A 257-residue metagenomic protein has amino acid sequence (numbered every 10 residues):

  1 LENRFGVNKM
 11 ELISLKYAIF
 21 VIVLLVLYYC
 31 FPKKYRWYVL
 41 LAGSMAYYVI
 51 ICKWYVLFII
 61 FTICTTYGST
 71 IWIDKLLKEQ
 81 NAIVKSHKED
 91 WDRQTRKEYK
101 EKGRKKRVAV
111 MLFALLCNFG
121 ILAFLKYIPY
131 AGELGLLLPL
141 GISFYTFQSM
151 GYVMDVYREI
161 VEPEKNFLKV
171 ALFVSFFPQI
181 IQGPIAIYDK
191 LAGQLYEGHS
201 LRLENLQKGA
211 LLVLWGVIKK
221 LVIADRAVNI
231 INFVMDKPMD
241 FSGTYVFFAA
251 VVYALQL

Functional and structural regions predicted by a protein language model:
R4-L257: Membrane-embedded transmembrane alpha-helical bundles that form the catalytic cores of multi-pass lipid-modifying
